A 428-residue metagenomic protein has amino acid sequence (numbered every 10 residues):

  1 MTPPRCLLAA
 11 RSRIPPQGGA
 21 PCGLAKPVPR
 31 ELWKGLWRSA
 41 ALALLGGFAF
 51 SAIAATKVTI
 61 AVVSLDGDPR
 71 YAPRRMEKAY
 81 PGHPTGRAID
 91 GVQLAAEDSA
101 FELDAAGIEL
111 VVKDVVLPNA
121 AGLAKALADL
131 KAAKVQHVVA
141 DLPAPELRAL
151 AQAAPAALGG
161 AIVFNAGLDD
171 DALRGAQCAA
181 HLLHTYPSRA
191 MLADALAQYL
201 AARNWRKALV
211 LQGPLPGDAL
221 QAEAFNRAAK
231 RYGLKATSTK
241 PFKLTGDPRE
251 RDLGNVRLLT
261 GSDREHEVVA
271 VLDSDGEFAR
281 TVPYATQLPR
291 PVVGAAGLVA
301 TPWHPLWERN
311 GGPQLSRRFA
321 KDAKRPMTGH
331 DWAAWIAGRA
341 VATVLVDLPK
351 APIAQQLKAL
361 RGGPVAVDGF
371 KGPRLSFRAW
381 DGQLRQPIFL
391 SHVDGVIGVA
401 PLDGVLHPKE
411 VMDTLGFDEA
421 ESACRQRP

Functional and structural regions predicted by a protein language model:
C6, V28-A41: Bacterial N-terminal signal peptides that target proteins for export
A49-S51: N-terminal signal peptide c-region/cleavage motif recognized by signal peptidases
V58, K371-P428: Solvent-exposed, acidic/polar segments of extracytosolic/periplasmic ligand-binding ectodomains
Y71-P73, A79-D114: Signal peptide-proximal N-terminal region of secreted/periplasmic/extracellular or secretory-lumen proteins
V92, E308-A366: Extracellular/periplasmic ligand-binding modules, especially the Venus flytrap/periplasmic-binding
E102-N119, C178-H181, K230-E250: Short beta-strand elements in bilobed, periplasmic/extracellular small-molecule ligand-binding domains
L117-Q136, R251-R264: Short, well-structured alpha-helical segments in soluble
A132-T239, V293-A295, H304: Extracytoplasmic ligand/sensor domains, especially the bilobed periplasmic-binding protein
